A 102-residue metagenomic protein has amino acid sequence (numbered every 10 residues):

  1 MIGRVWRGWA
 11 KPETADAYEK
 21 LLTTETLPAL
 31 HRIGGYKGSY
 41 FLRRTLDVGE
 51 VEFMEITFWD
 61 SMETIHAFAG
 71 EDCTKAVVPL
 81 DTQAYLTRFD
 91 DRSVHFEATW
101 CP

Functional and structural regions predicted by a protein language model:
I2-W9, F41-E71: Short, well-ordered beta-strand segments in beta-rich or mixed alpha/beta enzyme and ligand-binding folds
R7-W9, T26, L30, V48-G49 (+5 more regions): Alpha-helical interaction segments
P12, D60-S61, E97-W100: Non-catalytic surface loops within mature trypsin-like serine protease
T14-G38, C73-D81: Short amphipathic alpha-helical segments
A15-A17, T64-H66, P102: Intrinsically disordered, low-complexity acidic/polar segments
L22, G34-K37, I56, H66-A67 (+3 more regions): Short, charged/polar low-complexity linear motifs in solvent-exposed/disordered segments
Y40-V51, V77-P102: Glycine-rich beta-strand-turn "strand-cap" elements at beta-sheet edges
